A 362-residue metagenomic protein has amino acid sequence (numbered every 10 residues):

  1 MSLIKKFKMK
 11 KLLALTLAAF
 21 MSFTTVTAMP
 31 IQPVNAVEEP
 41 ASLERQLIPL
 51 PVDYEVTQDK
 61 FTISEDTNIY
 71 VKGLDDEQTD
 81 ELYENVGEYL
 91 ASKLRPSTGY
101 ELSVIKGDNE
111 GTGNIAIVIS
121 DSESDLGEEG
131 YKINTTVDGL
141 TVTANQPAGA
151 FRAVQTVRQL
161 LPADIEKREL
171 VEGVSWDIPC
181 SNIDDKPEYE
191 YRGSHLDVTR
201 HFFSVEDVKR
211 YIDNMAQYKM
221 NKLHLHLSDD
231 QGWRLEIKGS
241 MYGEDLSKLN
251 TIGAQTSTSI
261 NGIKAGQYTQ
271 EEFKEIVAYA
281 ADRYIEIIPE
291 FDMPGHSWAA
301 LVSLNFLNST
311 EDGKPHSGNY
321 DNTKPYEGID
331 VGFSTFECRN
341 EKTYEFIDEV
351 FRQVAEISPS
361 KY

Functional and structural regions predicted by a protein language model:
M1-K8: N-terminal secretory signal peptides that target proteins for export/translocation
M9-S22: Sec-dependent N-terminal signal peptides
A18, N35-P187: Acidic, contiguous N-terminal accessory segments
S22-E39: Sec-dependent signal peptide cleavage junction
S124-Y344, V350-Y362: Feature activates predominantly on carbohydrate-active enzymes
